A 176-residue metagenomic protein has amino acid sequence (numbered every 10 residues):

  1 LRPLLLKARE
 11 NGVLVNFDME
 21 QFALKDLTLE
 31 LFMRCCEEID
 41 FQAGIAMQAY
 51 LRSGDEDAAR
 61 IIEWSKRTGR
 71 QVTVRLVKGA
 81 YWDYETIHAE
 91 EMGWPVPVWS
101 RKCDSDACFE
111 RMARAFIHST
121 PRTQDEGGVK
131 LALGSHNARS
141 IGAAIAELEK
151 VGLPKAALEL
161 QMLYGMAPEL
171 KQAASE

Functional and structural regions predicted by a protein language model:
L1-E176: Positively charged, amphipathic and often flexible ligand-engagement surfaces
